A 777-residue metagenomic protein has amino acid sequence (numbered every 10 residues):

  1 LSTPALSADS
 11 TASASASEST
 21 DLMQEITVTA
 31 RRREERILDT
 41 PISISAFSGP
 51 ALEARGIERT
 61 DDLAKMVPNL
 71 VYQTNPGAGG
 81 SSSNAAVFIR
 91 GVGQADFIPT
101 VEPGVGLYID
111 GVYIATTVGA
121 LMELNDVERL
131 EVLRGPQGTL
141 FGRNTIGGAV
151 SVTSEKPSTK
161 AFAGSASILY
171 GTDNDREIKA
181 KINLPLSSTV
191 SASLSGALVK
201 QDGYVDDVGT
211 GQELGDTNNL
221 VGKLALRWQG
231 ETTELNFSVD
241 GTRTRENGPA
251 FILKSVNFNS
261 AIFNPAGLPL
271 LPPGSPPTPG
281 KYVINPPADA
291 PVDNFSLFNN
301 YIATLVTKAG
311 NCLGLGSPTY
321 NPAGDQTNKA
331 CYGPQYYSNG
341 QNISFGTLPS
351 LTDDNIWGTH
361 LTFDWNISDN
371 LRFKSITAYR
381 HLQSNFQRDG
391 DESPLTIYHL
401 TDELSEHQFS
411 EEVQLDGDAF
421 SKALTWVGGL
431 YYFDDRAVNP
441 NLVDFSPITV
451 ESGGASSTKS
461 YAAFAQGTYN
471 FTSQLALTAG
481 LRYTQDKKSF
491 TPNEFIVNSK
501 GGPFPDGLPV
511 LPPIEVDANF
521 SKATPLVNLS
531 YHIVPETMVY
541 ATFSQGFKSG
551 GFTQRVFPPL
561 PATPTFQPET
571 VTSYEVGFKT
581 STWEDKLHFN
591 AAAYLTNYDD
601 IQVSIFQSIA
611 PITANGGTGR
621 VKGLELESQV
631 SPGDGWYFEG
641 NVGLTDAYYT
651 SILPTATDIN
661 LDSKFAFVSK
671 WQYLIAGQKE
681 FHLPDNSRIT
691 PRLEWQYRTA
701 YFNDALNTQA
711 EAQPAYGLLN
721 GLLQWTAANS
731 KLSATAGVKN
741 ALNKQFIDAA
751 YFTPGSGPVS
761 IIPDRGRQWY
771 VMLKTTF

Functional and structural regions predicted by a protein language model:
L22-T159, V576: Acidic, small-polar-rich N-terminal luminal/periplasmic segments of exported/outer-membrane proteins
P103-G104, T116, N125-R134, T139-D207 (+7 more regions): Outer-membrane beta-barrel translocator/receptor signature
L169-E177, V199-E234, R245-A250, Y332-W357 (+8 more regions): Outer-membrane beta-barrel proteins
V205-E213, P249-F345, G390-H399, P440-G453 (+6 more regions): Solvent-exposed loop segments that connect transmembrane elements
R227-Q229, L415, T425, L430-F433 (+1 more regions): Structural signature of Gram-negative outer-membrane beta-barrels, strongest in the C-terminal barrel of TonB-dependent
T362-N366, R372-A378, Q383-R388, H532 (+6 more regions): Membrane-embedded beta-barrel scaffold of Gram-negative outer-membrane proteins
G429, L477, A592-N597, A614-A705 (+1 more regions): Gram-negative outer-membrane beta-barrel transporters
Q696-D704, W725-F777: C-terminal beta-signal and adjacent terminal beta-strands/loops of Gram-negative outer-membrane beta-barrel proteins
